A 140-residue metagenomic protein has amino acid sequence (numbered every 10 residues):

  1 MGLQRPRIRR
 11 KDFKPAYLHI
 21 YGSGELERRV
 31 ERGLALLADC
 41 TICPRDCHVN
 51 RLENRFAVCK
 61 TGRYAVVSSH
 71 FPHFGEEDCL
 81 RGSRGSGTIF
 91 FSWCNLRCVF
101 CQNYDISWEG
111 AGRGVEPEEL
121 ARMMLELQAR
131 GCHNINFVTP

Functional and structural regions predicted by a protein language model:
M1-G85: Flexible, acidic/Gly-rich N-terminal and inter-domain linker regions that tether and position cofactor-handling modules
R55-P140: Conserved Radical SAM active-site core
